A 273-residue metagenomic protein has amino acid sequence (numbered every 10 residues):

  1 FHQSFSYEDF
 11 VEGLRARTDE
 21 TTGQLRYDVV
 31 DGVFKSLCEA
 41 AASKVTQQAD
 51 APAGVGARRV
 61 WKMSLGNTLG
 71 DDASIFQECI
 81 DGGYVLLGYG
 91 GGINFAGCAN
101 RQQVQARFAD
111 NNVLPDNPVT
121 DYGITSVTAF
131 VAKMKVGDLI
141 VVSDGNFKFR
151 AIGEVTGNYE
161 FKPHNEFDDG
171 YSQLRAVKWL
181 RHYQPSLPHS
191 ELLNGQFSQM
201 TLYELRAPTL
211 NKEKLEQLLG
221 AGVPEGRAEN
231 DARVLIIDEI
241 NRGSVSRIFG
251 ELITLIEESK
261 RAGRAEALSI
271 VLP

Functional and structural regions predicted by a protein language model:
F1-F149, E154-P273: AAA+ P-loop NTPase catalytic core and its hallmark functional loops
